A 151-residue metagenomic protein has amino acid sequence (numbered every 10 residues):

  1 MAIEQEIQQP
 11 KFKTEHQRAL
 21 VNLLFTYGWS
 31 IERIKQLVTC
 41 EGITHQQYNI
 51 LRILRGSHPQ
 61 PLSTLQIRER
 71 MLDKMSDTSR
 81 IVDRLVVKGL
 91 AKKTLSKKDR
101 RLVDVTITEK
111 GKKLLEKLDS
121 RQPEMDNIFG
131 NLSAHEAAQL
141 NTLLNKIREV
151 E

Functional and structural regions predicted by a protein language model:
M1-E41: N-terminal leader segment of winged-helix/HTH proteins
M1-K11, H135-E151: C-terminal regulatory/oligomerization modules of transcriptional regulators
Q5, D83-A138: Charged, amphipathic alpha-helical coiled-coil/dimerization segments
R18, N22, N49-I53, K113 (+1 more regions): Pre-recognition alpha-helix immediately N-terminal to the DNA-recognition helix within helix-turn-helix or winged-helix
L24, R52-P59, D119, N145: Short, locally clustered residues in the helix-turn-helix/winged-helix DNA-binding domain
G28, E32-K74: N-terminal helix-turn-helix DNA-binding core of bacterial DNA-binding proteins
